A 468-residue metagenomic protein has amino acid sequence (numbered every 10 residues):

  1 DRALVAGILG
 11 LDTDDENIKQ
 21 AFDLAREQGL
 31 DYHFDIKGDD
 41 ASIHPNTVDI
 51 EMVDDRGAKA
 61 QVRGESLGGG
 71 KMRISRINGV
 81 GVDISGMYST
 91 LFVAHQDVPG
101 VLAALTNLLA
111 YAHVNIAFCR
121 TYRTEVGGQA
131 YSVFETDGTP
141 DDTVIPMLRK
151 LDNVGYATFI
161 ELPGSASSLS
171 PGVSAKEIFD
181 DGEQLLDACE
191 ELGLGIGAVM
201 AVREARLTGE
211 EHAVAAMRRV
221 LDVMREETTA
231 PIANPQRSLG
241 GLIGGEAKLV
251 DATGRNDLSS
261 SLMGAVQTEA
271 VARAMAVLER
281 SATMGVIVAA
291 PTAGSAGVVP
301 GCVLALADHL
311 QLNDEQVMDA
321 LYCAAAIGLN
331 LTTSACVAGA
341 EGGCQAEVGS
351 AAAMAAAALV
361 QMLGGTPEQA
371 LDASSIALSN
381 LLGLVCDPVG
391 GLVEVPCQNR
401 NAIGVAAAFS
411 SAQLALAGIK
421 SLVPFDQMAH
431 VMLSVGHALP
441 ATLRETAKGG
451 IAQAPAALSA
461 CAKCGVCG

Functional and structural regions predicted by a protein language model:
D1-K19, L24-H33, G38, S42-P45 (+7 more regions): Generic N-terminal targeting/processing segments that precede catalytic cores or assembly contacts
G7-N17, R26, Y32-F34, A58-P171: A conserved regulatory-domain signal marking ACT and ACT-like small-molecule sensing domains and adjacent regulatory
Y32-D39, P45-E51, S75-G79, C119 (+1 more regions): Glycine-rich, charged/polar anion/phosphate-binding loops that engage phosphate groups from diverse ligands
V82-F92, A117-C119, P146, L151-A166 (+3 more regions): A structural signal for small-residue-enriched, beta-sheet-centric alpha/beta enzyme cores and oligomeric scaffold folds
P99, P300-L312, A356-G364: Alpha-helical support elements that line or immediately flank enzyme active sites and cofactor-binding pockets
G264-S281, E315-A335, N380-P388, L443: Acidic-glycine-rich active-site phosphate/pyrophosphate-binding loop
E279-L304, G343-A352: Glycine/serine-rich anion-binding loops at beta->alpha junctions that coordinate negatively charged ligand groups
A290-T333: A glycine-rich phosphate/pyrophosphate-binding beta-strand-loop-alpha-helix module
